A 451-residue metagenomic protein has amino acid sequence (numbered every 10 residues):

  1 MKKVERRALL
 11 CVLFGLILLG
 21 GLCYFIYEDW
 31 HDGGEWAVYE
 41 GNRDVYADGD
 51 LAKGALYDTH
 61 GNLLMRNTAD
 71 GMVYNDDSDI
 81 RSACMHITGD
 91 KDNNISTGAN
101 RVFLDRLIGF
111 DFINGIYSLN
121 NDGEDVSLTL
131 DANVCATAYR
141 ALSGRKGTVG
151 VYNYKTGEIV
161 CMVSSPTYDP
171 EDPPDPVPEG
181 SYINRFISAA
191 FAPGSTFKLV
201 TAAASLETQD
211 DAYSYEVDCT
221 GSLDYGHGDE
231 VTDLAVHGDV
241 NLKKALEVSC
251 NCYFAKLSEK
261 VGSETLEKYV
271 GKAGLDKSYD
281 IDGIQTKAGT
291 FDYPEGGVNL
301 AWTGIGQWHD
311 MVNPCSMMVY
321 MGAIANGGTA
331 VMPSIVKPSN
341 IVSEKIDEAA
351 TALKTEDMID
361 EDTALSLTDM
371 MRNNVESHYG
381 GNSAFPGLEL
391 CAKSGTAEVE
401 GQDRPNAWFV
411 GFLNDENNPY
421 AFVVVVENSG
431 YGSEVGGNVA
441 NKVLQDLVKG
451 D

Functional and structural regions predicted by a protein language model:
M1-P174, S181, A190, Y215 (+2 more regions): Periplasmic/cell-envelope proteins involved in peptidoglycan metabolism and beta-lactam response
H60, K155-A189, V200-N428: Beta-lactam-recognizing serine transpeptidase/beta-lactamase-like catalytic domain environment
